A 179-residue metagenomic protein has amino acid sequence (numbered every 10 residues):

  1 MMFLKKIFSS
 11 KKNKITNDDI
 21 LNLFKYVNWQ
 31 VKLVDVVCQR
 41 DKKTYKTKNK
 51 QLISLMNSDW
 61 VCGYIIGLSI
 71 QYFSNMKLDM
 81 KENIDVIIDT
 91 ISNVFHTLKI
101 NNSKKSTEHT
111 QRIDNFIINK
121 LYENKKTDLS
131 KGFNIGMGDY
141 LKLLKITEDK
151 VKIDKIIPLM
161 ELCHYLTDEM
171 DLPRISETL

Functional and structural regions predicted by a protein language model:
M1-K11: Polybasic, Ser/Thr-rich amphipathic helices
I7, N17, Q51-D59, K81 (+1 more regions): Alpha-solenoid helical-repeat scaffolds
S10-L52: Short N-terminal edge-element motif at the start of the domain
I20-L23, I53, N57-V61, I65 (+3 more regions): Short runs of predominantly hydrophobic/aromatic residues within well-ordered alpha helices that form helix-helix
V27-Q30, M56-I70, T90, V94 (+1 more regions): Extended low-polarity, hydrophobic cluster-rich segments
V36-D79: N-terminal interaction modules that seed assembly of large macromolecular complexes
N75-I87, K105: Short acidic alpha-helical/loop segments enriched in Asp/Glu that coordinate divalent cations
N93-L179: Helix-driven interaction modules
